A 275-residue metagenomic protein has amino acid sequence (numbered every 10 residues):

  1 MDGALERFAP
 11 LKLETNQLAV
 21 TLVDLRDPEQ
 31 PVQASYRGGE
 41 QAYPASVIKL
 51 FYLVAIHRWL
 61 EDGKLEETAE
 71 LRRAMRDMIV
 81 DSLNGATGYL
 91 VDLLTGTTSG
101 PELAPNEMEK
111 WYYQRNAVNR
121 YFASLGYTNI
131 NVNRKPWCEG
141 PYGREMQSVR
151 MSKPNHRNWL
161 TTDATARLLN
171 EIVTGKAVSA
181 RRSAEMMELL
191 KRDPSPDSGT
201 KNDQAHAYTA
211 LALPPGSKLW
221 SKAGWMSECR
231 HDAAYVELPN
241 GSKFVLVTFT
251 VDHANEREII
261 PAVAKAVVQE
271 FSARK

Functional and structural regions predicted by a protein language model:
M1-A4, K12-Q17, R115, R157 (+1 more regions): Structured C-terminal helix/loop/strand segments within mature extracytoplasmic catalytic/sensor domains
M1-E40, A266: Beta-lactamase-like hydrolase cores
L13-L18, P31, R37-G39, Y43-V47 (+7 more regions): Extracytoplasmic
T15, E70-R150, N158-D163: Active-site-adjacent helix/loop patches that line small-molecule binding or acyl-intermediate pockets
R26-P28, Q41-Y43, N84-A86, G96-T97 (+5 more regions): Solvent-exposed loop/turn segments at secondary-structure junctions within structured extracellular/periplasmic domains
Y43-L65, M78, L246: Active-site SXXK
V54-D62, D92, R167-T174, Q269: Short glycine/serine- and small hydrophobic-enriched flexible loop segments
R58-R76, T87, S179-S183: Short, well-structured active-site flanking segments
